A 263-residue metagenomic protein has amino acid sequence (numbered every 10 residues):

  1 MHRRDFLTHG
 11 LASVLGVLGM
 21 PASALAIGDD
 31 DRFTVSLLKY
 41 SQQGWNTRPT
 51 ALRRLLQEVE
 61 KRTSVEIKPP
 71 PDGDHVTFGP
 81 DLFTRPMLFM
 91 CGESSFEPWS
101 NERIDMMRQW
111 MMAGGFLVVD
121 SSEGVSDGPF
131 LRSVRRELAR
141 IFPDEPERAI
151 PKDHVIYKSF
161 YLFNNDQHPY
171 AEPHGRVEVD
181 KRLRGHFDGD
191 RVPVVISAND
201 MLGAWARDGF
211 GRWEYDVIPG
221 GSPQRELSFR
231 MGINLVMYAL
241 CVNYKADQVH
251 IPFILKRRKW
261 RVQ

Functional and structural regions predicted by a protein language model:
M1-V14: N-terminal secretory signal peptides and thylakoid transit peptides that target proteins across membranes
P21-S23: N-terminal signal peptide c-region/cleavage motif recognized by signal peptidases
L25-M87, S94, M201-L202, G209 (+1 more regions): Aromatic-Pro/Gly-enriched surface loop or interdomain linker that acts as a lid/target-recognition segment
R32, Q43, G124-F229, I233 (+1 more regions): An acidic, glycine-rich "communication" segment
V35, M87-L131: Short alpha-beta junction capping motif
P49-L56, I104, R108, L131 (+2 more regions): Extracytoplasmic/secreted envelope proteins and their assembly/folding machinery, especially bacterial periplasmic
P71-T77, S100-M106, V179-K181: Alpha-helical scaffolding within the catalytic cores of extracellular/periplasmic polymer-degrading hydrolases
L82-G92, F160-P169: Charged, often glycine-rich, active-site loop that binds/positions anionic groups
